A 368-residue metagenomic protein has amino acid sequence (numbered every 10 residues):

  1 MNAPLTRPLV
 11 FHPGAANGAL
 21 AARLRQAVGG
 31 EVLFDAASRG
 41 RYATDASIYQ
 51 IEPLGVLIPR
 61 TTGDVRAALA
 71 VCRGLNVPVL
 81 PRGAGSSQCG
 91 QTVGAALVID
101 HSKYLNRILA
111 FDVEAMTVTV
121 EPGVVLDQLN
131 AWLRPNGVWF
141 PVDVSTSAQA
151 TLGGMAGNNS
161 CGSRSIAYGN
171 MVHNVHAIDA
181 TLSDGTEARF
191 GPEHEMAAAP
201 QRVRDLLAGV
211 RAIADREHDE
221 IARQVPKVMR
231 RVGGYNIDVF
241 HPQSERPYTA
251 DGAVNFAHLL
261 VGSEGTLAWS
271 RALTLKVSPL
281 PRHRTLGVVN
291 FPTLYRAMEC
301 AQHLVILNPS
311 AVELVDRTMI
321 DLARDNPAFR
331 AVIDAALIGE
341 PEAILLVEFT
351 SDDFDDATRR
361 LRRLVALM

Functional and structural regions predicted by a protein language model:
M1-G74, A84-M116, S145, Y168 (+2 more regions): N-terminal flexible segment immediately upstream of the FAD-binding catalytic core in FAD-dependent oxidoreductases
F11, L24, S47-V79, L97 (+4 more regions): N-terminal glycine-rich flavin-associated loop
A19-E31, A67, V71-L75, W132 (+2 more regions): Generic non-transmembrane alpha-helical segments
D35, L80-R82, S102, D143 (+13 more regions): Generic beta-strand/beta-sheet core signal
D143, N159, R164, V203 (+3 more regions): Conserved mixed alpha/beta core segments that line enzyme active sites in large multi-domain catalysts
E195-Y235, N326-D334, L346, T350-M368: Intein/HINT protein-splicing elements and their conserved insertion hotspots or analogous self-processing inserts
L273-L280, M298-A301, I306-M368: Terminal amphipathic helices with adjacent charged low-complexity linkers/tails
